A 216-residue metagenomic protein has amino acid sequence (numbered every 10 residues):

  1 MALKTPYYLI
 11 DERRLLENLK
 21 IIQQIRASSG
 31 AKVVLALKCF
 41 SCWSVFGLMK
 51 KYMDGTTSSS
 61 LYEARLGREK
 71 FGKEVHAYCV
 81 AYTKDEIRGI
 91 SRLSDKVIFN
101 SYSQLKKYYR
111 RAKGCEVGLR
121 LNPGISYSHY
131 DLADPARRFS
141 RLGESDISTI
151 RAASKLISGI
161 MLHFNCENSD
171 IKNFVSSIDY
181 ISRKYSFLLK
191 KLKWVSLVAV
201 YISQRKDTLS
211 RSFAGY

Functional and structural regions predicted by a protein language model:
M1-I10: Generic N-terminal amphipathic, Lys/Arg-enriched alpha-helix
L9-E12, N168, D207: Charge-dense, low-complexity intrinsically disordered segments
R13-I21, Y180: A non-catalytic, amphipathic alpha-helix used as a structural packing/dimerization or gating element in enzyme scaffolds
N18-S28, L66: A short, N-terminal amphipathic alpha-helix
A31-K193: Active-site-proximal beta-alpha core segment in soluble small-molecule metabolic enzymes
K193-V200: Contiguous mid-protein beta-loop-alpha structural module that forms a pocket-lining wall or clamp of enzyme active
V200-Y216: Anionic-ligand-binding alpha/beta catalytic cores of soluble enzymes and soluble regulatory domains that recognize
